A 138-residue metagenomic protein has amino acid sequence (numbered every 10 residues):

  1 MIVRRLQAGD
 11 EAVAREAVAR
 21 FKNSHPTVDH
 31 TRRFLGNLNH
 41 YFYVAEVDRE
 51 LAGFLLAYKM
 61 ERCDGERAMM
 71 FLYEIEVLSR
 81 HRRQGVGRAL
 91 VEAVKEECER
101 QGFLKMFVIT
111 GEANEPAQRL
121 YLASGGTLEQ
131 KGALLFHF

Functional and structural regions predicted by a protein language model:
M1-A14: A short beta-loop-alpha structural element at the N-terminal edge of CoA-dependent acyl/N-acetyltransferase catalytic
N23-V44: Active-site rim helix/loop that mediates acceptor-substrate recognition in acyltransferases
V44, E50-K59, F71, E76: Conserved beta-strand in the GNAT
E61-L72, R82, E129-Q130: A conserved beta-turn-beta hairpin within the catalytic core of GNAT-like acetyltransferases that forms part
L78-R80, Q84, A113: Active-site acidic-Proline motif in GNAT/NAT acetyltransferases
R83-E96, A123: Conserved acetyl-CoA-binding loop-helix of GNAT-fold acetyltransferases
R88, E112-K131, L135: Conserved active-site alpha-helix within GNAT-family acetyltransferase domains
E99-I109: Conserved GNAT acetyl-CoA-binding A-motif
